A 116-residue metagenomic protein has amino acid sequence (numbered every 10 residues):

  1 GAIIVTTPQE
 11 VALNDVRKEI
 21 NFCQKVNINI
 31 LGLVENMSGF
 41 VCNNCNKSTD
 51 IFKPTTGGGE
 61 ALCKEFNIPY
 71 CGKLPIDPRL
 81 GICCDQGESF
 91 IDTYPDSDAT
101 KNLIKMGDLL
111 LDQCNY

Functional and structural regions predicted by a protein language model:
G1-C83: Conserved catalytic-core segment of NTP-binding enzymes
Y70-G72, D92, K101: Short boundary/hinge segments that flank catalytic cores
Q86-S97: C-terminal boundary of histidine-terminating zinc-finger modules
P95-M106: Short, hydrophobic-biased amphipathic alpha-helical segments
G107-Y116: Short, hydrophobic alpha-helical segments
